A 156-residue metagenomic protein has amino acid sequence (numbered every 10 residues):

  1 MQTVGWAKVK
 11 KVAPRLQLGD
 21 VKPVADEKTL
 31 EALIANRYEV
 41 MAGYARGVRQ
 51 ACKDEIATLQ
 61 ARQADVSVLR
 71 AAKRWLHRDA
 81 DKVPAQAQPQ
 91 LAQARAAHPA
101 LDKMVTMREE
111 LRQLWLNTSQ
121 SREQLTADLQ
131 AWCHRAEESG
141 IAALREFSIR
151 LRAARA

Functional and structural regions predicted by a protein language model:
Q2-A32, Y38, A42-A156: Acidic/histidine-rich catalytic cores and adjacent linkers of DNA breakage/strand-transfer/modification proteins
